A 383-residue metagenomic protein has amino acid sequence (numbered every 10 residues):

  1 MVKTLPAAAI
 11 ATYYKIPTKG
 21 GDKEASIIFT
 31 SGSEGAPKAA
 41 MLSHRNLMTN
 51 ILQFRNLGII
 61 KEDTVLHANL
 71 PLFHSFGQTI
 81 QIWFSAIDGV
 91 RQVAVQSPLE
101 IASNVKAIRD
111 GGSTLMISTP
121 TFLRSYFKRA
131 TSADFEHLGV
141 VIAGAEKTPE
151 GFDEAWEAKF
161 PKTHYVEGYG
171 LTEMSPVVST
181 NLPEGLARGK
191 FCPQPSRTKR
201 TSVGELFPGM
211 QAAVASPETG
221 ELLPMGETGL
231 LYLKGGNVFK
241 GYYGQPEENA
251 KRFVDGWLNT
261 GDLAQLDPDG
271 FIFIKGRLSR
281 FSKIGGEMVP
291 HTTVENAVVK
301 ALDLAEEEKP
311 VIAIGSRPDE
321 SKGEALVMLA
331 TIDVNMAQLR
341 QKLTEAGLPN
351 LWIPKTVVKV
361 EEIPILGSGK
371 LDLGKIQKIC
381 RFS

Functional and structural regions predicted by a protein language model:
M1-F29, A36, I59-V65: Conserved pre-ATP/AMP-binding loop-to-beta segment of ANL
V2-T4, S113-S118, F127-T198, Q211: Gly/Ser/Thr-rich phosphate-binding loop
M48-V65, F73-L115, R129: Conserved AMP-binding/adenylation subdomain of ANL enzymes
A145, G170, G204, D262 (+1 more regions): Active-site glycine-centered loops adjacent to acidic/histidine catalytic or metal-binding residues that shape
L186-G189, S202-G209, T219-K251, E287-V289: Conserved ATP/PPi-binding loop(s) of AMP-dependent carboxylate-activating enzymes
G209-Y232, Q265-D269, M336, D372: Conserved beta-loop-beta connector loops within the AMP-binding
G235, K240-G241, K251, L263-W352 (+1 more regions): AMP-binding/adenylate-forming catalytic core of the ANL superfamily
E324, L348-L371: AMP-binding/adenylate-forming catalytic domain of the ANL superfamily
